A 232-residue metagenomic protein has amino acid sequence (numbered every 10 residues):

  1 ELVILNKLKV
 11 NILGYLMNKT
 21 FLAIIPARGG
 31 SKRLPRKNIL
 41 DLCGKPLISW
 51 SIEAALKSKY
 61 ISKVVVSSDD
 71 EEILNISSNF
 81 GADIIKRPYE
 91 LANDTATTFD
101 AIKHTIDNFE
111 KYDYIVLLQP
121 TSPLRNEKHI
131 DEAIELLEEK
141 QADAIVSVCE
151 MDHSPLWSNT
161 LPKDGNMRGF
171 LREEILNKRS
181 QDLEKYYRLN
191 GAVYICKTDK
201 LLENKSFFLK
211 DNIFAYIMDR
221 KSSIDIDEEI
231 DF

Functional and structural regions predicted by a protein language model:
E1-L16: N-terminal amphipathic/basic-hydrophobic helices that include classical n-h-c signal peptides and signal-anchor
T20-S67: N-terminal glycine-rich phosphate-binding loop and ensuing alpha1 helix
V65, E71-V116, L124-K128, E132: Short phosphate-binding loop-to-helix
S68-D69, R125, I195-K197, M218 (+1 more regions): A conserved hydrophobic position in a structured secondary element of the catalytic/binding core that shapes
T95-D100, Y114, P123-D211: Conserved core of the sugar-phosphate nucleotidyltransferase
S122, V193, A215, S223-I224: A residue-level structural signature of the nucleotidyltransferase/glycosyltransferase Rossmann-like core
K205-Y216, K221-S223: Catalytic donor-sugar/metal-binding loop of nucleotide-sugar-dependent glycosyltransferases
